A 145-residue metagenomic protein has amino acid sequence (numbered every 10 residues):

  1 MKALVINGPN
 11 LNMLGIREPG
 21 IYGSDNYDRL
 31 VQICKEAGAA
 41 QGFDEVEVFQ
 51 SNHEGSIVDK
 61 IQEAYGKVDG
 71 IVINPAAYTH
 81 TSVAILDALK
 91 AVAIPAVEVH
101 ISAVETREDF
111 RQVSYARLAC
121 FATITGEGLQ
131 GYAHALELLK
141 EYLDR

Functional and structural regions predicted by a protein language model:
M1-L4: Extreme N-terminal starter segment of soluble prokaryotic enzymes
P9-L11, A76-T79, S102-V104: Short glycine-rich anion-binding loops that position phosphate/pyrophosphate groups of nucleotides and phosphorylated
L14-D28: Glycine- and acidic-residue-enriched helix-capping/strand-helix junction motifs
E47-G55: Short beta->alpha junction loops
V48, T106-R145: Short, glycine-/small-residue-rich phosphate/pyrophosphate-handling segment
A64-I71: Short acidic/histidine-rich motifs immediately flanking catalytic phosphotransfer sites in two-component signaling
S82-A91: Short Gly/Thr/Asp-enriched flexible loops that form oxyanion-binding sites at enzyme active sites
K90-R107: Short, acidic/small-residue loops that bind anionic groups at enzyme active sites
